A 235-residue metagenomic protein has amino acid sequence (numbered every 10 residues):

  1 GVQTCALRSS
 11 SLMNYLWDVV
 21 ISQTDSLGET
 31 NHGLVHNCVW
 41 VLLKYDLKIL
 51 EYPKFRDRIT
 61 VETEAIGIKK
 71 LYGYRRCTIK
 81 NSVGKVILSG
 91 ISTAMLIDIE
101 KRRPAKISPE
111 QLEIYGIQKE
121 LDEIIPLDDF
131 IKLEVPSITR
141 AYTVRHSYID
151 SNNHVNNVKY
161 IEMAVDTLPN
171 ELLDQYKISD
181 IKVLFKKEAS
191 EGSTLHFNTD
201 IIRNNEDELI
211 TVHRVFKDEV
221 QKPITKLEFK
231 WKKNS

Functional and structural regions predicted by a protein language model:
G1-V2, A6-L42, S89-I91, D98-K177: Hot-dog-fold acyl-thioester-processing enzymes
T4, T24, T30, T60-T63 (+9 more regions): Residue-identity detector for threonine
A6, L42-Y45, K187, S193: Short, solvent-exposed polar/charged micro-motifs at secondary-structure junctions
L43-I49, V61, D180-F185: Short structured motifs
K48-I49, K54-D128, A189-E191, I201-S235: HotDog/MaoC-like acyl-thioester-processing domains
Y142-E228: Acidic/His-leaning functional-site neighborhoods
